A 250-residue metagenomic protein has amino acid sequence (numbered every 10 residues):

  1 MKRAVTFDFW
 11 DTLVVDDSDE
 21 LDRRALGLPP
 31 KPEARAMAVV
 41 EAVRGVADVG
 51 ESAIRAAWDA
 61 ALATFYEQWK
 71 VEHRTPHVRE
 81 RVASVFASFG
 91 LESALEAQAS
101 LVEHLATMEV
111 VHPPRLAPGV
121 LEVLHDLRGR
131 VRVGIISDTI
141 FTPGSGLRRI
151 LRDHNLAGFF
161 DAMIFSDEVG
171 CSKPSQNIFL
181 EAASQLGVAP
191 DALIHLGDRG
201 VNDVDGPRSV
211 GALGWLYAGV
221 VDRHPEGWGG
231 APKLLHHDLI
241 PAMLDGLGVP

Functional and structural regions predicted by a protein language model:
M1-F9, V15, P30, E41-S52 (+3 more regions): Asp-based, Mg2+/Mn2+-dependent phosphohydrolase catalytic module
K2-A117: N-terminal helical cap/lid subdomain that shapes the substrate entry/recognition surface in HAD-like hydrolases
A99, E103-P113, V131-R132, A162-S166 (+1 more regions): Conserved acidic, metal-coordinating active-site core of Asp-based, Mg2+-dependent phosphoryl-transfer enzymes
